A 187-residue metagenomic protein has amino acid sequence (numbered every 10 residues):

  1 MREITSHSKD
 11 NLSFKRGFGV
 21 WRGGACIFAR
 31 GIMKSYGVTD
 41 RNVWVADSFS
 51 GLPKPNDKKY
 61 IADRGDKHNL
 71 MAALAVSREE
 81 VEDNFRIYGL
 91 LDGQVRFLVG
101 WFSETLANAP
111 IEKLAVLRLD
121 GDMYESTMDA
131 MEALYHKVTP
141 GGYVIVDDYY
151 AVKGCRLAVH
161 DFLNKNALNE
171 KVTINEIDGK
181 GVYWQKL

Functional and structural regions predicted by a protein language model:
M1-N11: Conserved alpha-helix/loop element of class I SAM-dependent methyltransferases that forms part of the SAM/SAH-binding
N11-L187: S-adenosylmethionine/decaboxylated-SAM
